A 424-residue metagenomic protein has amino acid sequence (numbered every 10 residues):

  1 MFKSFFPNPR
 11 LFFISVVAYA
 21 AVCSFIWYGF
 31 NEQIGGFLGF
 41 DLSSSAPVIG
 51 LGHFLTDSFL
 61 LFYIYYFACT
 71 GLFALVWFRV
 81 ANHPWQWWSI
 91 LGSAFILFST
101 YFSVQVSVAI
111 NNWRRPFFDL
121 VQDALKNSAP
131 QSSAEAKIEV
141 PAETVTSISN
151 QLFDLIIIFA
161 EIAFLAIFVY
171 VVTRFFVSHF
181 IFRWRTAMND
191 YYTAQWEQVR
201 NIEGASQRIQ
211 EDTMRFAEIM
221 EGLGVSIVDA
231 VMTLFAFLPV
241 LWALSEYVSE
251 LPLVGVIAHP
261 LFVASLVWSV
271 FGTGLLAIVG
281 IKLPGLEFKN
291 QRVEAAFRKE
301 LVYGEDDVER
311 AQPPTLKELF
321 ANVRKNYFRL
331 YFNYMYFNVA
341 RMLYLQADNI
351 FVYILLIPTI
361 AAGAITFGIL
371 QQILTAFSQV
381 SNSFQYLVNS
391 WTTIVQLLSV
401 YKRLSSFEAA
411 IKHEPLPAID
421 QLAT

Functional and structural regions predicted by a protein language model:
R10-Y19, F54-L75, H83-V106, S128-I181 (+2 more regions): Transmembrane-helix motif of ABC transporter permease domains
V22-G39, A74-R79, V106-P130, L165-A166 (+3 more regions): Juxtamembrane "helix exit" motif at the C-terminal ends of alpha-helical transmembrane segments in multi-pass membrane
F30-G39, F78-S89, I110-R115, V171-T186 (+2 more regions): Juxtamembrane/interface segments at transmembrane-helix termini
L42, V48, Q210, R310 (+1 more regions): Primarily ABC-family ATPase nucleotide-binding module
V145-I157, E161, T213-V263, D348 (+1 more regions): Hydrophobic alpha-helical transmembrane segments of ABC transporter permease domains
R183-I202, I281-N322, S381-V388, L397-F407: Short cytosolic helices in intracellular loops of multi-pass membrane proteins
R215, K289-K299, Y303-F351, T393-Q396 (+1 more regions): An intracellular "coupling" helix at the cytosolic face of ABC transporter transmembrane type-1 domains
W242-V270, N333-Y401: Helix-loop-helix
